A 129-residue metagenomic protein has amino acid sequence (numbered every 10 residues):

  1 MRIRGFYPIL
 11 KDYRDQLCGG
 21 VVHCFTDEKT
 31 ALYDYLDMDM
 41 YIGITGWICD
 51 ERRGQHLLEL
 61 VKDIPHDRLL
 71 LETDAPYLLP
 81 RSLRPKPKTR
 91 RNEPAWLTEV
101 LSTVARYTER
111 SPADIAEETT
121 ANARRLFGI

Functional and structural regions predicted by a protein language model:
M1-L70, L79: Catalytic pocket-lining loop regions of alpha/beta-barrel enzymes, especially the amidohydrolase/enolase/GH5 lineages
H23, Y35, D74, I115 (+1 more regions): Divalent metal-coordination and catalytic microenvironments
G43, T89, R124-F127: A short hydrophobic/aromatic micro-motif that marks alpha-helical segments and, especially, helix-coil
G46-W47, R84-R91, V104: Short, glycine/charged-rich beta-strand-loop motifs at protein surfaces that mediate ligand recognition and catalysis
I48, P76, T120: Catalytic metal-binding/acid-base residues of hydrolase active sites
Q55-K62, R81-K88, E109-S111: Short flexible/disordered coil segments
D67-K86, E93: Short acidic/histidine-rich active-site segments
P94-I129: Mid-to-C-terminal alpha-helical segments outside catalytic/metal-binding sites
